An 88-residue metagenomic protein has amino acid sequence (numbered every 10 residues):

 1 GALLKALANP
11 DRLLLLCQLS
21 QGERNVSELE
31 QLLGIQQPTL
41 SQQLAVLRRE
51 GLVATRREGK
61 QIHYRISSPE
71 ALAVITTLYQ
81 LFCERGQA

Functional and structural regions predicted by a protein language model:
G1-T39, E58-E70: N-terminal helix-turn-helix DNA-binding core of bacterial DNA-binding proteins
L3, P10, L47, T77 (+1 more regions): Solvent-exposed, charged/polar functional surfaces in cytosolic regulatory/catalytic domains
Q31, Q42, R48-R49: Alpha-helical residues within the helix-turn-helix
L40-Q43, F82-C83: Short alpha-helical linear motifs
S68-A88: Amphipathic alpha-helical dimerization/coiled-coil segments that flank or bridge DNA-binding/regulatory modules
